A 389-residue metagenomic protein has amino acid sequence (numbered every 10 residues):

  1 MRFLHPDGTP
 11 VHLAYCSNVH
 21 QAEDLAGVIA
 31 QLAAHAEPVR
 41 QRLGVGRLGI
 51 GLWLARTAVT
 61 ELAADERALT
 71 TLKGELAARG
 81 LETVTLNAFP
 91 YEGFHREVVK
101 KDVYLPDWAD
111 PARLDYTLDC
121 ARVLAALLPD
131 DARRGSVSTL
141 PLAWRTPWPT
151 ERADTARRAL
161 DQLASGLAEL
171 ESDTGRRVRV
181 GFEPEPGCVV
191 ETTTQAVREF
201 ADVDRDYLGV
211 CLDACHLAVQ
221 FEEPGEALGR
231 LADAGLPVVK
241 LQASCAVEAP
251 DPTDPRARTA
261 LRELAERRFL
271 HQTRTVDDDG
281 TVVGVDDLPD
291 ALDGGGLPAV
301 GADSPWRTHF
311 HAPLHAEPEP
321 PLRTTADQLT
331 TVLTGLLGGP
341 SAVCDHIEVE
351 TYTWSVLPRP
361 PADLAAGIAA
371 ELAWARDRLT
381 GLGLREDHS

Functional and structural regions predicted by a protein language model:
M1-A126, A132-G135, S165, E350 (+1 more regions): N-terminal pre-domain/capping segments
R2-F3, E97-V210: Active-site acidic/histidine proton-transfer and metal-coordination neighborhood in alpha/beta enzyme cores
V11-N18, G46-L52, E82-A88, R133-T139 (+5 more regions): Hydrophobic faces of well-ordered beta-strands that scaffold small-molecule active sites in alpha/beta enzyme cores
Q21-A30, L54-A68, R145, G187-E191 (+3 more regions): Acidic-and-aromatic substrate-binding clefts and catalytic sites of carbohydrate-active enzymes
L25-I29, A33, L62-E66, E151 (+4 more regions): Distinct, well-ordered alpha-helical segments
P90-V99, S138-P147, C215-F221, S244-A265 (+2 more regions): Flexible glycine/acidic-rich beta-alpha junction loops that bind and position SAM and/or redox cofactors in anaerobic
L167-G296, D303, A312: Acidic/histidine-rich catalytic cores of soluble enzymes
L288-D387: Flexible, acidic glycine-rich loops studded with aromatic residues
